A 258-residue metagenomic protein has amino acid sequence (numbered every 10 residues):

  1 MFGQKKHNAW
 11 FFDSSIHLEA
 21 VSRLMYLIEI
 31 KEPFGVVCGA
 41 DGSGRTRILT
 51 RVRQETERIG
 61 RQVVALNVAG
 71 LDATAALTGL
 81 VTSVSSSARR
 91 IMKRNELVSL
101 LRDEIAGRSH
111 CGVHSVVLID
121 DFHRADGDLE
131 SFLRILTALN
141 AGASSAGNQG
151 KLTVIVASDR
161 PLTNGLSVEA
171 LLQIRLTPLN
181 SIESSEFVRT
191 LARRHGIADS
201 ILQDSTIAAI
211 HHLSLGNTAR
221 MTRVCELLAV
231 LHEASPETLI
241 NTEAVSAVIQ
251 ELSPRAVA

Functional and structural regions predicted by a protein language model:
M1-E32, S246-A258: A short, basic N-terminal segment
F2-Q4, L71-M92: Conserved NTP-binding/hydrolysis module of P-loop NTPases
I30-R51: Walker A/P-loop nucleotide-binding motif
G39-A40, V63-D72: A short hydrophobic beta-strand->loop->alpha-helix junction that borders the nucleotide-binding pocket of P-loop NTPases
I48, R90, D103, C111 (+3 more regions): C-terminal alpha-helical "lid" subdomain
V52-E55, R160-I174: Short regulatory helix/loop adjacent to the ATP-binding pocket of P-loop NTPases
V68-A69, L172-S185: Conserved AAA+ ATPase "SRH/arginine-finger" region at the nucleotide-binding site
S99-A157: Conserved Walker B catalytic segment
